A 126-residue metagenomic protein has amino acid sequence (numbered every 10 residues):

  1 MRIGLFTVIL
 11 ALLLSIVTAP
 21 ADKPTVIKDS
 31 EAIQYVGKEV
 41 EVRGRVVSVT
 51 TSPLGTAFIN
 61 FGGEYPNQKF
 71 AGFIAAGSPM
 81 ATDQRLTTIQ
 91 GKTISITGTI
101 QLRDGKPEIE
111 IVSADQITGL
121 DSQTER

Functional and structural regions predicted by a protein language model:
M1-F6: Bacterial N-terminal signal peptides that target proteins for export
T7-S15: Bacterial N-terminal signal peptides
V17-A21: Sec/Tat signal peptide C-region and signal peptidase I cleavage site
D22-R126: OB-fold single-stranded nucleic acid-binding module
